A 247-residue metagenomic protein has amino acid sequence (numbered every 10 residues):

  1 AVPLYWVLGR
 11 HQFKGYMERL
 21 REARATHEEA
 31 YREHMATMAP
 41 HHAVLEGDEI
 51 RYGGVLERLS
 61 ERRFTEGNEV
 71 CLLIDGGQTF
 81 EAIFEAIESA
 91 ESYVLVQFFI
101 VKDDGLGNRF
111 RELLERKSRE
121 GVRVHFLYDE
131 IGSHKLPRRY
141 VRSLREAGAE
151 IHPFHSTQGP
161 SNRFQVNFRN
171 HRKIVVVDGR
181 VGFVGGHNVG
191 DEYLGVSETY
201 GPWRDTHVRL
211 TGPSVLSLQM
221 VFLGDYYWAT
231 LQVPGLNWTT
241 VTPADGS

Functional and structural regions predicted by a protein language model:
A1-S247: N-terminal localization/anchoring segments of enzymes in phospholipid and broader phosphate metabolism
